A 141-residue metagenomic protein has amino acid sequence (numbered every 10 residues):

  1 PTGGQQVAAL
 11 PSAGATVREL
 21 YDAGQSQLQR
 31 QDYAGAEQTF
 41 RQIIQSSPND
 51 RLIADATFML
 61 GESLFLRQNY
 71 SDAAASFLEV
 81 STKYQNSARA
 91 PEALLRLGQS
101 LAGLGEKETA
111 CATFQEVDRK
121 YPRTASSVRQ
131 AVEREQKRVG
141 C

Functional and structural regions predicted by a protein language model:
P1-A23: Acidic, proline-/serine-/threonine-rich low-complexity intrinsically disordered segments
S46-L52, K83-R89, R119-Q130: Short solvent-exposed coil/turn linkers within tandem alpha-helical repeat scaffolds
